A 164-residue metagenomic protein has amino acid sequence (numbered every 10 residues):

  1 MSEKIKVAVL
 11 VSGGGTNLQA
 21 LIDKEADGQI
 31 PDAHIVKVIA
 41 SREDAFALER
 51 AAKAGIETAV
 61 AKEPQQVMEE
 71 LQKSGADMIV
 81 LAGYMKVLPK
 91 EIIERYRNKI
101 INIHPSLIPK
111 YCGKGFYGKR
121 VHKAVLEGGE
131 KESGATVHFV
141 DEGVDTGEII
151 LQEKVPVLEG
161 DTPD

Functional and structural regions predicted by a protein language model:
M1-D164: One-carbon transfer enzymes
